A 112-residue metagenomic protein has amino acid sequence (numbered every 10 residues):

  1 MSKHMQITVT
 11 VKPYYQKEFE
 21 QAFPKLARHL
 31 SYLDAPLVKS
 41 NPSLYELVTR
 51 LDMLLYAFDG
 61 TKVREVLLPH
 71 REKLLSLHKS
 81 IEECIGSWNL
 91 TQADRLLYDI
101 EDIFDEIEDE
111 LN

Functional and structural regions predicted by a protein language model:
M1-N112: C-terminal-biased regions
